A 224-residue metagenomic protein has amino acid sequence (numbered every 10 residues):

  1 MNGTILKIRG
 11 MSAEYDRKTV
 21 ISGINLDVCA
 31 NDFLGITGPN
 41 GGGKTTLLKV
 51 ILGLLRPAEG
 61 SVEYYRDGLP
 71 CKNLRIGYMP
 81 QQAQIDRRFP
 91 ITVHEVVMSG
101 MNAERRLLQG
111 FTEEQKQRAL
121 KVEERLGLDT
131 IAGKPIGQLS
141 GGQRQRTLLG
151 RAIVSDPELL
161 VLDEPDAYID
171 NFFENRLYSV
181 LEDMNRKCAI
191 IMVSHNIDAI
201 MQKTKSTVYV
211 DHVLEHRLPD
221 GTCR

Functional and structural regions predicted by a protein language model:
T37-P39: The feature captures the beta-strand-to-loop junction immediately N-terminal to the Walker
L52: Helix-to-loop junction immediately C-terminal to a conserved catalytic motif
G60-I76: Conserved ABC transporter NBD signature motif
E113-I131: Conserved ABC ATPase "signature" region
P135-L139, Q143: Conserved ABC ATPase signature
L160-E164: Catalytic Walker B motif of ABC-type/P-loop ATPase nucleotide-binding domains
Q202, S206-R224: Conserved beta-strand-loop-alpha-helix hinge in the C-terminal portion of ABC ATPase nucleotide-binding domains
